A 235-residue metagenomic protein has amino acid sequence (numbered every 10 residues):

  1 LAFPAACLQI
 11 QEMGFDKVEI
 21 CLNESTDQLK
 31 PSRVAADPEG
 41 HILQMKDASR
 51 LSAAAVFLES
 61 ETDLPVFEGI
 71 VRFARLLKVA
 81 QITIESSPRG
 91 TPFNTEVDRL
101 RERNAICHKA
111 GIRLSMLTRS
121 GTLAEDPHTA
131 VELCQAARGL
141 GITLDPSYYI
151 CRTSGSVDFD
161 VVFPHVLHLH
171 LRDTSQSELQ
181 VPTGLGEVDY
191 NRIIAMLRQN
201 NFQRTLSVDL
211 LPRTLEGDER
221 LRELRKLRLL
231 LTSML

Functional and structural regions predicted by a protein language model:
L1-A80, H108, R225, L229-L235: N-terminal pre-domain/capping segments
L1-D16, R75-K78, K109, P127-L140 (+1 more regions): Histidine-acidic metal/acid-base catalytic patches
L1-P4, N23-D37, L58-V66, P88-N94 (+4 more regions): Acidic-and-aromatic substrate-binding clefts and catalytic sites of carbohydrate-active enzymes
V18-I20, S52-L58, I82-I84, L114-M116 (+3 more regions): Hydrophobic faces of well-ordered beta-strands that scaffold small-molecule active sites in alpha/beta enzyme cores
L43, G139-T143: Histidine- and aromatic-rich ligand-binding microenvironments
I70-L100: Hydrophobic alpha-helical segments and helix pairs
E96-I106, H128: Histidine/acidic residue-rich metal-binding segments in metalloenzymes
A110-E125, T129: Conserved anion-binding
